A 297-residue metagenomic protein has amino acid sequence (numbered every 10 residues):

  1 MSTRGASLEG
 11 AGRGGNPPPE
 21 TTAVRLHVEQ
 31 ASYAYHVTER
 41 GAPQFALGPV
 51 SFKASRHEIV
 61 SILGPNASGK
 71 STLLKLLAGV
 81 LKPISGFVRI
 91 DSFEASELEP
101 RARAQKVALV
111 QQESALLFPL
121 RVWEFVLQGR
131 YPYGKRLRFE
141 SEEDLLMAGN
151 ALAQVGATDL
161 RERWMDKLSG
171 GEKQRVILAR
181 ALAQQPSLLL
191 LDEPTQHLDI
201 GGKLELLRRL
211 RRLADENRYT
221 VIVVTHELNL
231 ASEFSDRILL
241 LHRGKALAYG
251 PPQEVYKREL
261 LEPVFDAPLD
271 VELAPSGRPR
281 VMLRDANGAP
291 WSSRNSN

Functional and structural regions predicted by a protein language model:
L63-P65: The feature captures the beta-strand-to-loop junction immediately N-terminal to the Walker
A78: Helix-to-loop junction immediately C-terminal to a conserved catalytic motif
G86-E94, R103: Conserved ABC transporter NBD signature motif
W164-L168, E172: Conserved ABC ATPase signature
Q185: Conserved catalytic motifs of ABC-family nucleotide-binding domains
L189-E193: Catalytic Walker B motif of ABC-type/P-loop ATPase nucleotide-binding domains
V264-N297: ABC ATPase nucleotide-binding domains
